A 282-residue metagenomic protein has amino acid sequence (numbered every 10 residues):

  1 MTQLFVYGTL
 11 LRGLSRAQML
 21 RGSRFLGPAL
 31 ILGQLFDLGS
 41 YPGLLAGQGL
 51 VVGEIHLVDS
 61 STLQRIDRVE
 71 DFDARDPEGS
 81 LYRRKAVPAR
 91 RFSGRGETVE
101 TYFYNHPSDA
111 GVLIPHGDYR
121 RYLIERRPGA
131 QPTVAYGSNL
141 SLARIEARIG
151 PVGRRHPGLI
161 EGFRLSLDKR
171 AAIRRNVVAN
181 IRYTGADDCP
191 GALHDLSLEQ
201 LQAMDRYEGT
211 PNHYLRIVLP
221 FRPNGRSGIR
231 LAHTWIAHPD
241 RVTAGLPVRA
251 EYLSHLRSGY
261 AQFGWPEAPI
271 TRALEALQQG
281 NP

Functional and structural regions predicted by a protein language model:
M1-P282: A glycine-rich, hydrophobic/aromatic-adjacent loop/helix-cap motif
